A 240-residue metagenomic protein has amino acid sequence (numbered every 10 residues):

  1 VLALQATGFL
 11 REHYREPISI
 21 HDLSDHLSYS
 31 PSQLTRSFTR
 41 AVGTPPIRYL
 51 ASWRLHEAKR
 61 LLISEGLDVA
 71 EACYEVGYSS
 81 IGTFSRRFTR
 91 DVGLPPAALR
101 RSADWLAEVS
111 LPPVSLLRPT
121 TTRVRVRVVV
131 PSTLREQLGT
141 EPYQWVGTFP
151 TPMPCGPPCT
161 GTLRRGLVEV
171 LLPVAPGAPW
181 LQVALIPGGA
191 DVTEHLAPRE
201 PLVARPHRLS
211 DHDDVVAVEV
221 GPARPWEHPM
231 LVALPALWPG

Functional and structural regions predicted by a protein language model:
V1, T89-L134, C159: …primarily DNA-binding HTH/wHTH and HhH modules…
G8, P17, A41-E75, L106-R118: Terminal helix-turn-helix DNA-binding modules in bacterial transcription factors
P17-L50, E75-P95: Basic/polar phosphate-binding segments, predominantly the helix-turn-helix DNA-binding elements of transcriptional
T133-P152: Short, ordered, surface-exposed loop/turn motifs in non-cytosolic proteins
M153-V168: Short, acidic Ser/Thr/Gly-rich low-complexity loop/linker segments typical of extracellular and cell-surface proteins
G166-A175, A217-V218: Exposed aromatic-hydrophobic patches
P176-G188: A short, solvent-exposed beta-strand micro-motif common in secreted/extracellular proteins
G188-P225: Structured interaction patches on ligand/partner-binding surfaces of diverse proteins
